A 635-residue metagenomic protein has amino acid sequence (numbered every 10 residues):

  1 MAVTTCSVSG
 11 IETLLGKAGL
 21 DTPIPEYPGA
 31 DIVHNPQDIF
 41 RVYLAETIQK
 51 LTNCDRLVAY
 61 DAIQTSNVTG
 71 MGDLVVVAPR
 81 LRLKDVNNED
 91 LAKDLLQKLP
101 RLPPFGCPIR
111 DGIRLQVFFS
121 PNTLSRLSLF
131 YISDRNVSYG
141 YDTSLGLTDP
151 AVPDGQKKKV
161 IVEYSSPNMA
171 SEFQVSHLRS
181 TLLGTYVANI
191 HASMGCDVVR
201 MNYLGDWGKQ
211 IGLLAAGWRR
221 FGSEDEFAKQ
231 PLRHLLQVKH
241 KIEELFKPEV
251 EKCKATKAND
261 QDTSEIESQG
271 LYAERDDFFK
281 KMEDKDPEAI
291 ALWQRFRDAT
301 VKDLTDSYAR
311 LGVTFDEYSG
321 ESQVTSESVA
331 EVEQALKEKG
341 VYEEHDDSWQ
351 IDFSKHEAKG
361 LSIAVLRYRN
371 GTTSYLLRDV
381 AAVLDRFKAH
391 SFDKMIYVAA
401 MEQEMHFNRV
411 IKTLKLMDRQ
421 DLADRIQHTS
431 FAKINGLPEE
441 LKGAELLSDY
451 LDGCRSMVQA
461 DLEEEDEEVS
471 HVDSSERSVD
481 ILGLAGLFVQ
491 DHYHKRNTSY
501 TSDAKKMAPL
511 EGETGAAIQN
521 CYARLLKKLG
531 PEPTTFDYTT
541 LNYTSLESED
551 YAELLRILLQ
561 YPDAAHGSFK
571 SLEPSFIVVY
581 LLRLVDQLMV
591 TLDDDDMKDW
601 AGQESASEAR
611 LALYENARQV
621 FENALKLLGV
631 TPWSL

Functional and structural regions predicted by a protein language model:
A2-S125, S133-D134, S144-L635: Non-catalytic interaction-recognition regions
